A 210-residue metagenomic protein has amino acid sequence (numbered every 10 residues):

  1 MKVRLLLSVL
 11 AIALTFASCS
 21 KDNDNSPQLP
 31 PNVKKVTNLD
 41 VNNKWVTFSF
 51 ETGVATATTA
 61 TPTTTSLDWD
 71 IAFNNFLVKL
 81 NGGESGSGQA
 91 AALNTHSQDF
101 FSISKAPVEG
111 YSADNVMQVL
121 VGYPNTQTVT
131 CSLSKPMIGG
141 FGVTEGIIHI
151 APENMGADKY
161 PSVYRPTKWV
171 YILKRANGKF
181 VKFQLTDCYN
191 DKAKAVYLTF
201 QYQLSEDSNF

Functional and structural regions predicted by a protein language model:
M1-L5: Positively charged n-region of N-terminal signal peptides that target proteins for export
S8-A11: Sec-dependent N-terminal signal peptides
T15-S18: C-terminal motif of bacterial Sec signal peptides marking the signal peptidase cleavage site
S20-F210: Surface-exposed, beta-sheet-biased, low-hydrophobicity segments with strongly acidic/polar composition
